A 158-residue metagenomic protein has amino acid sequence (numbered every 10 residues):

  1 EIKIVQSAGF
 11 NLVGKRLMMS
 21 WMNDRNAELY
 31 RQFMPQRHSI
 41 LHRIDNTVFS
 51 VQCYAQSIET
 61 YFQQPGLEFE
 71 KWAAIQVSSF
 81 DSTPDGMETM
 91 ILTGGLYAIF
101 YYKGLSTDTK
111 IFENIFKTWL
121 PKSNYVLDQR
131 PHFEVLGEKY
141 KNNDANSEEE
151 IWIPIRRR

Functional and structural regions predicted by a protein language model:
E1-R158: A solvent-exposed interaction/effector surface
